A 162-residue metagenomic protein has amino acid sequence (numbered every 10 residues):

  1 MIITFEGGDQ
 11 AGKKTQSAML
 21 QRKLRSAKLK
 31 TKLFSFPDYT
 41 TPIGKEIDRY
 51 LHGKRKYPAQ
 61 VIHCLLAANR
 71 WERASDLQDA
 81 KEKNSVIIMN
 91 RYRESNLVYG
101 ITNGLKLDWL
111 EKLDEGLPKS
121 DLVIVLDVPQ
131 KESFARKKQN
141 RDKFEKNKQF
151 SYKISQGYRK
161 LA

Functional and structural regions predicted by a protein language model:
M1, S85-V86, L122: The start of beta-strands in P-loop NTPase/AAA+ ATPase cores
I3-F5: Hydrophobic anchor at the beta1->P-loop junction of P-loop NTPases
G8: P-loop (Walker A) phosphate-binding loop of NTP-binding proteins
K14: Walker A/P-loop
L20, L24-R25: Hydrophobic alpha-helical packing residues
L29-E115: ATP-dependent small-molecule kinase phosphotransfer cores that center on conserved nucleotide phosphate-binding segments
N96-G157: A glycine- and Lys/Arg-enriched "phosphate-lid" helix/loop adjacent to the NTP-binding pocket of small-molecule kinases
